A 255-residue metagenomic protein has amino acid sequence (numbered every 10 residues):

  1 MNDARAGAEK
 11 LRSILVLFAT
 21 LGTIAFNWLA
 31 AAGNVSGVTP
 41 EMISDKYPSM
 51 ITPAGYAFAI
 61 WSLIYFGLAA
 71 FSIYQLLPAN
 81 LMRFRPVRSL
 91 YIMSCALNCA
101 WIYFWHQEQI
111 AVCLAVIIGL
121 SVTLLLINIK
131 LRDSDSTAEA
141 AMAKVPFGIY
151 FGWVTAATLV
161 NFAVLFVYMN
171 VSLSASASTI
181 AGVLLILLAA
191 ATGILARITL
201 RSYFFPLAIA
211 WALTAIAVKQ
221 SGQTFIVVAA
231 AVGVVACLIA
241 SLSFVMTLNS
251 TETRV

Functional and structural regions predicted by a protein language model:
A4-V16, W61: N-terminal membrane topogenic signal
A8, L77, I129-D135, L242-V255: Membrane-interface capping segments at transmembrane-helix boundaries
T20-G37: Alpha-helical transmembrane segments of multi-pass membrane proteins
S44-I60, M142-G148, V171-A181, Q220: Short aromatic-rich membrane-water interface segments that cap or initiate transmembrane helices in multi-pass membrane
M82-Y91, R201-P206: Membrane-interfacial loop-to-transmembrane alpha-helix junctions, especially the N-terminal start
M93, F204-A215: Central hydrophobic cores of alpha-helical transmembrane segments in multi-pass integral membrane proteins
A100-L114, M169-A175, L195-T199, Q220-F225: Membrane-interface helix caps and helix-loop-helix hairpins in membrane proteins
G119-I129, L213-A215, V235-S243: Alpha-helical transmembrane segments and their membrane-interface exit regions
